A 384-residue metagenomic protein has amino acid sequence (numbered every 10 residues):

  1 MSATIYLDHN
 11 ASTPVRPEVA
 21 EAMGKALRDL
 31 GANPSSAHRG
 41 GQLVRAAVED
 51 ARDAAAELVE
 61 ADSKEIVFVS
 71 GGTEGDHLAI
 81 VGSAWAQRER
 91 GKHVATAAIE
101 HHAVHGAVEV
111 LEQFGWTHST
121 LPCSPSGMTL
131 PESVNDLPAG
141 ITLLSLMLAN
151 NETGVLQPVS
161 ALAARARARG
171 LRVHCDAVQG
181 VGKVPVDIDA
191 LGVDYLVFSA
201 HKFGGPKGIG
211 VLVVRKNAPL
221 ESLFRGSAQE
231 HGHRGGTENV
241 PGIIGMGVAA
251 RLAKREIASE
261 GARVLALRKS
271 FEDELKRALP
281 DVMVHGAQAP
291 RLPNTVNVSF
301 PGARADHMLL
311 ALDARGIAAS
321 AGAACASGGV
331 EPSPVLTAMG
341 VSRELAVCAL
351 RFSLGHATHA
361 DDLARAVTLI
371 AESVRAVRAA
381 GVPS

Functional and structural regions predicted by a protein language model:
M1-S384: Pyridoxal 5′-phosphate
